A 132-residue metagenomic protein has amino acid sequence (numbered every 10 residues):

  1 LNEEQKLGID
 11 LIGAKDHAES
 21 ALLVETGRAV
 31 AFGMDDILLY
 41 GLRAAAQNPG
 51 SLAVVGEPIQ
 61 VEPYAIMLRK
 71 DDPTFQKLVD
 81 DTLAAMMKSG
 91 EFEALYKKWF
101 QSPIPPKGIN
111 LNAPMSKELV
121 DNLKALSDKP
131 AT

Functional and structural regions predicted by a protein language model:
L1-G13, R43-N48: Ligand-binding cleft/hinge of the Venus flytrap
L1-Q5, L83-A131: Ligand-binding clefts/hinges and TM-proximal coupling segments of bilobed small-molecule sensing domains
D10-L23, Q60-E62: Short helix-initiation/N-cap motifs at beta->coil->alpha
L11-A14, V54-G56, E93-K98: Surface-exposed patches in mature extracellular/periplasmic domains of secreted proteins
G13-H17, F32, R69-Q76, A85 (+1 more regions): Solvent-exposed, acidic/flexible segments
D16-H17, G33-R43, V55, S89: Beta->alpha turn/N-cap motifs
E25-L38, G50: Alpha-to-beta junction loops
D36, A44-D80, S102-A125: Periplasmic-binding protein-like
